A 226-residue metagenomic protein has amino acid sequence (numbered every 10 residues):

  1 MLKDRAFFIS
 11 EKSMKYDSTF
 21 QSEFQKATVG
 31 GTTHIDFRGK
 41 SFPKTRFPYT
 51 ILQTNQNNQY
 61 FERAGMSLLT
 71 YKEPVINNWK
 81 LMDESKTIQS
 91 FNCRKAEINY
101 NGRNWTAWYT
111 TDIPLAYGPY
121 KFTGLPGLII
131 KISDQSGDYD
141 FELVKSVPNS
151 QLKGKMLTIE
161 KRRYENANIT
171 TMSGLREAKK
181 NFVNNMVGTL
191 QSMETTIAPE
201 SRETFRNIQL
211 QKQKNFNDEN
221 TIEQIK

Functional and structural regions predicted by a protein language model:
M1-N78, M82-S85, N92, G137-K226: Extracellular or lumenal secretory-pathway regions
L69-T110, A116-G118: Extended beta-strand-rich segments in extracellular/periplasmic secretory proteins, especially within noncatalytic
A96-I159: Gly/Pro-enriched, hydrophobic low-complexity segments that function as extracytoplasmic propeptides/linkers
